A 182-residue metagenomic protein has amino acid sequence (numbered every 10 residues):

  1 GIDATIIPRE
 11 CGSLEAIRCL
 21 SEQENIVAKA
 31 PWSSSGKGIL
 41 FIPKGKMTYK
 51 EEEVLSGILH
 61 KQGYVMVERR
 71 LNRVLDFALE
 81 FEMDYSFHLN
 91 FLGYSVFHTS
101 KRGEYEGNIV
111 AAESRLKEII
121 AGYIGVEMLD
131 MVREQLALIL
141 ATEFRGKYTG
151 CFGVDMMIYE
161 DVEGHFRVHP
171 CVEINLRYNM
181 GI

Functional and structural regions predicted by a protein language model:
G1, I7-A16, W32, R69-L71 (+1 more regions): Core catalytic machinery and nucleic-acid-binding channels of phosphodiester-processing enzymes
A4-E10, N25-E52, A78, K101-I120: Glycine-rich phosphate-binding loop of ATP-grasp-fold ATP-dependent ligases
A16-E22: Short amphipathic alpha-helix with an adjacent loop that forms part of the alpha/beta core around
E24, Y49-E106, M157-C171, N175-N179: Phosphate-binding site of ATP-dependent enzymes
H60-R69, F91, E104-F166: A long amphipathic alpha-helix within ATP-dependent nucleotide-binding catalytic cores
